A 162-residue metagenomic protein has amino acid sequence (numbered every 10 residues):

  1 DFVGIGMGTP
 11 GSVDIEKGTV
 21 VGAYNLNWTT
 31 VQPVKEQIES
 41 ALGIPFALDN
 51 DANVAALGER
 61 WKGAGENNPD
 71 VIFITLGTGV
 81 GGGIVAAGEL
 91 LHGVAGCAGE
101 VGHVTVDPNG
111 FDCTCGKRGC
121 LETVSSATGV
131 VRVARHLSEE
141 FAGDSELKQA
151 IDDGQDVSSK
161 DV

Functional and structural regions predicted by a protein language model:
V3-I5, S12-I72: Glycine-rich phosphate-binding loop and adjoining helix at the ATP-binding site of ATP-dependent phosphoryl-transfer
P10-V13, G77-G79: Short glycine-rich anion-binding loops that position phosphate/pyrophosphate groups of nucleotides and phosphorylated
G11-V13, G110, H136: Active-site/binding-pocket entry motifs
P33-V34, A56, V80, E100 (+1 more regions): Hydrophobic alpha-helical segments typical of transmembrane helices and their membrane-interface/capping positions
K62, L90, V106, R135-E139: Generic secondary-structure signature for well-ordered alpha-helical cores
N67-V124: Glycine-rich phosphate-binding loop of actin/hexokinase-like ATP-binding domains
L121-V162: A mobile "lid/hinge" subdomain adjacent to the ATP/sugar-phosphate binding pocket shared across diverse ATP-dependent
